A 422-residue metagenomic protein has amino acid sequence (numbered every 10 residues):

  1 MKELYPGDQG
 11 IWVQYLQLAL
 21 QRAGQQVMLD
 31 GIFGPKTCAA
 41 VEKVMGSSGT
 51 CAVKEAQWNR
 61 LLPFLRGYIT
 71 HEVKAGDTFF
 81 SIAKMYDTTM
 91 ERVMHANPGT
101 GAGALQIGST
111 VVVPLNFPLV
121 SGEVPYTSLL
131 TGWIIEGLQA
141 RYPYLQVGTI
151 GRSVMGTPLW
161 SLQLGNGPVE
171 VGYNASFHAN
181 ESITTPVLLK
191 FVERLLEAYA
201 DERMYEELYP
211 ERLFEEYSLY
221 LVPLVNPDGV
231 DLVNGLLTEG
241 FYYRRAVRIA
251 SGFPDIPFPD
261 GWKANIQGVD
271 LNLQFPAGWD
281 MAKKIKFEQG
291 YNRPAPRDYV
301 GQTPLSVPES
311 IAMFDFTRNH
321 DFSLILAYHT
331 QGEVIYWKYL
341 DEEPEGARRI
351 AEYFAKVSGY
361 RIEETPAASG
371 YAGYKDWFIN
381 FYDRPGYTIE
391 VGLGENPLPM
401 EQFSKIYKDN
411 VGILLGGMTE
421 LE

Functional and structural regions predicted by a protein language model:
M1-P35, P63-D87, S109, L115-P118: Primarily a LysM-type cell-wall glycan-binding module
E3, S81, R92, V112-P158: Short glycine- and acidic-rich boundary segments immediately preceding or forming the N-terminal edge of structured
P35-G46: Short, solvent-exposed alpha-helical surface patches in non-cytosolic proteins
P143-Q146, T157, P168-E170, E215-Y220 (+3 more regions): Loop/turn elements at helix/coil->beta-strand transitions in domains of secreted/extracellular proteins
W160-V169, S176: Short beta-strand-to-loop junctions in surface cap/lid or active-site-entrance loops
P168, S182-I183, L188-Y336, P344: Active-site/substrate-binding loop(s) of hydrolase catalytic cores
F275-E422: Metallocarboxypeptidase
